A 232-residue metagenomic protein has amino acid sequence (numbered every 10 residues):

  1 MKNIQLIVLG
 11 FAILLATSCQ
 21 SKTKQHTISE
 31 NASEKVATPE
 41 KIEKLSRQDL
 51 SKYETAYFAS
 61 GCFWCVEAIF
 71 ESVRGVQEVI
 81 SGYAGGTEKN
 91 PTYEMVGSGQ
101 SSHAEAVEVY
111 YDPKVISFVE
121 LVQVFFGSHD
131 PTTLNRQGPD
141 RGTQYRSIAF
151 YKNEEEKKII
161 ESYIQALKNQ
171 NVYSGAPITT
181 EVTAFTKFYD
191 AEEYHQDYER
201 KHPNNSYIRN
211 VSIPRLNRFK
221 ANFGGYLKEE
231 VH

Functional and structural regions predicted by a protein language model:
M1-N31: Bacterial Sec-dependent N-terminal signal peptides
C19-H232: Flexible coil/turn and secondary-structure edge motifs
